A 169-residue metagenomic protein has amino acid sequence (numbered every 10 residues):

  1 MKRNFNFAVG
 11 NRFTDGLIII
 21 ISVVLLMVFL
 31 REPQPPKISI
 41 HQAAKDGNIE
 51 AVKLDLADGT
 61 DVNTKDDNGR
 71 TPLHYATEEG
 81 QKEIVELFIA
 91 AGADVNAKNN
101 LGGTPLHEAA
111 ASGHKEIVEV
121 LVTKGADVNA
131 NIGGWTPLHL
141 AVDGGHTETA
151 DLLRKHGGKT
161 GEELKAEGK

Functional and structural regions predicted by a protein language model:
R3-I19: N-terminal Sec-pathway targeting helices
L17, S22-K37: Bacterial Sec-dependent signal peptides at the C-terminal "C-region" and cleavage site
Q42-G47, Y75-Q81, E108-H114, L140-H146: Ankyrin repeat A-helix N-terminal signature
A51, E83-I84, E116-I117, E148-T149: Conserved ankyrin/ankyrin-like repeat signature
L56-D61, E86-D94, E119-D127, R154-K159: Ankyrin repeat domain, specifically the short helix-to-loop turn at the C-terminus of the second helix of each repeat
D66, N99, A130-I132, L164-K165: Ankyrin repeat boundary/linker residues
G133-K169: Leucine-rich solenoid repeat scaffolds
